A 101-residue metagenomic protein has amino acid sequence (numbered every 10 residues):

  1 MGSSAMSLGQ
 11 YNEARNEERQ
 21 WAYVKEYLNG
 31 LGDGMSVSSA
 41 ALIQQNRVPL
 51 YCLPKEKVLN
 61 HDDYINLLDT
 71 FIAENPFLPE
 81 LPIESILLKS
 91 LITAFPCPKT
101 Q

Functional and structural regions predicted by a protein language model:
G2-D69, S90: Short N-proximal segments of mature Sec-exported proteins
N66-Q101: Short, compact, well-ordered microdomains
